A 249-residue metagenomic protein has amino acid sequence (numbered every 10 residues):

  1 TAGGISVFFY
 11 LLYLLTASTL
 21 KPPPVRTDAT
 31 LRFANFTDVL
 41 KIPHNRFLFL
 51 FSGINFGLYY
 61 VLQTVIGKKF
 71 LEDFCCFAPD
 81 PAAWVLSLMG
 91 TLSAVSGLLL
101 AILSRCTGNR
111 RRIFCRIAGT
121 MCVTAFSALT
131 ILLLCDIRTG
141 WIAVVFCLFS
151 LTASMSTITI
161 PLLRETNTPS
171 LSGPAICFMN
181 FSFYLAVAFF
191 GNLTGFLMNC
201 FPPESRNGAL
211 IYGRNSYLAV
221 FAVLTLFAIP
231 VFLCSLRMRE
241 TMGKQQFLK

Functional and structural regions predicted by a protein language model:
T1-T16, Y217-L236: Symmetry-related core transmembrane helices of the 12-TM Major Facilitator Superfamily/SLC fold
Y13-D28, L236-F247: Helix-loop junctions on the cytosolic side of multi-pass membrane transporters, especially the intracellular loop
S18-F49, F74: Juxtamembrane intracellular "pre-TM" segments in multi-pass secondary transporters
I42-L100, I160, V187-G195: Extracytoplasmic gate region of multi-pass secondary transporters
A78-L86, R138, I142, S216-Y217: Juxtamembrane helix-start elements in MFS-like secondary transporters
G97-R111: Helix-to-loop junctions at the C-terminal end of transmembrane segments in multipass secondary transporters
R111-T159: C-terminal transmembrane helical hairpin of 12-TM major facilitator-type secondary transporters
T166-P203: A late C-terminal transmembrane helix in Major Facilitator Superfamily
